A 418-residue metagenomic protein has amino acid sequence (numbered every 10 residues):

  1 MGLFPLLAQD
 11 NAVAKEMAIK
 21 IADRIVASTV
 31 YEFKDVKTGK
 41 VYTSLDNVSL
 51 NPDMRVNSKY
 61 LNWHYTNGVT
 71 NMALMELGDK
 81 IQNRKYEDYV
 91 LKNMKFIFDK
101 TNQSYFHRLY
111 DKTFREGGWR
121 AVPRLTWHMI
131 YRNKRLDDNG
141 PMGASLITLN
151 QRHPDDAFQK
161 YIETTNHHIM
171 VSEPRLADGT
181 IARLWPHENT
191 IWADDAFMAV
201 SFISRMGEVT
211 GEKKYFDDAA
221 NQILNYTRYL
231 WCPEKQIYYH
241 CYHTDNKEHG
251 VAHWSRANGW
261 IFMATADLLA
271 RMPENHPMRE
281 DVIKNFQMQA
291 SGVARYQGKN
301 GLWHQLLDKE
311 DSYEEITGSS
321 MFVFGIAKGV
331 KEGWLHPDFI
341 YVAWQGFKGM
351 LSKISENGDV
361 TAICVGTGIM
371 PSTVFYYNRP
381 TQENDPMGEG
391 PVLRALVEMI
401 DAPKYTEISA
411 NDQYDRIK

Functional and structural regions predicted by a protein language model:
M1-D10: Bacterial Sec-dependent N-terminal signal peptides
D10-Y65, K80, E87, K92-D137 (+5 more regions): CBM-like carbohydrate-recognition segments
A73-N83: A short, Lys/Arg-enriched amphipathic alpha-helix followed by its capping loop at the start of a domain
D88-L91, D99-Y242, N357: Extended ligand-binding groove/face enriched in aromatic
A193-Q305, S312-V323, L335-G368, S372 (+3 more regions): Extended ligand-binding clefts on enzyme/binding-domain cores
